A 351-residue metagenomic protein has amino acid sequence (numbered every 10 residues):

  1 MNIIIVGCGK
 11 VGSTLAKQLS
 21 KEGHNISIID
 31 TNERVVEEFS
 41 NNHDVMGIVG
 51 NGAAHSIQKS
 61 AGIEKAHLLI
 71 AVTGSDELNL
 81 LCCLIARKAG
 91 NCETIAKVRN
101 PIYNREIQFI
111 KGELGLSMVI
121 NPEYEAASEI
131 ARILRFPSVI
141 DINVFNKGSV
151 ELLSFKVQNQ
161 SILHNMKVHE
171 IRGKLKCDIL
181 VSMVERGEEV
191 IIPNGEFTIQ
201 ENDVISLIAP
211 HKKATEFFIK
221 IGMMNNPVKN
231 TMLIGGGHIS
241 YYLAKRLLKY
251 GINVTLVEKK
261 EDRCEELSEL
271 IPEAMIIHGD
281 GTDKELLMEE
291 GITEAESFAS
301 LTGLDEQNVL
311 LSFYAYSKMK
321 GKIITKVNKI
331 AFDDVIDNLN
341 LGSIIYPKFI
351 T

Functional and structural regions predicted by a protein language model:
M1-T351: Cytosolic regulatory regions of ion transport systems
